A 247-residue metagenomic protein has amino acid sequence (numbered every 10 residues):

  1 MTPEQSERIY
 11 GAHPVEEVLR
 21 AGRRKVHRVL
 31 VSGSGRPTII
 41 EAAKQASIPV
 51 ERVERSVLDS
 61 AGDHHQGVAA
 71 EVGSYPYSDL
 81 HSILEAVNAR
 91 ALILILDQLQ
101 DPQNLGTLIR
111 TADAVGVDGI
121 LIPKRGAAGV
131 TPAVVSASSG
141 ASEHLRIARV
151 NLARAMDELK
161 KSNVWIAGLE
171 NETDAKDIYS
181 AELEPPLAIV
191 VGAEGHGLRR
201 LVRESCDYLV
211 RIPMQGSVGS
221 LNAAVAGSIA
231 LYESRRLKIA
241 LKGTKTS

Functional and structural regions predicted by a protein language model:
M1-E85, T246-S247: N-terminal positively charged helical leader segments and presequences
P3-S6, K25-V29, D118-I120, H144-R146 (+1 more regions): Short active-site oxyanion
G11, Q100-L108, G219-A226: Amphipathic alpha-helical repeat scaffolds
E16, A21, A114, S136-A141 (+1 more regions): Structured adenosyl-cofactor binding patch, chiefly the S-adenosyl-L-methionine
E16, V31, I48, A86-S180: RNA substrate-binding interface of SAM-dependent RNA methyltransferases
P49-V53, A148, V210: General small-molecule cofactor/ligand-binding pocket signal
G62-G73, S138-H144, R149, L183-G192: Short basic, glycine-rich beta-strand/loop surfaces that mediate nucleic-acid
A167-N222: Active-site/ligand-binding-proximal alpha/beta "capping" segment
